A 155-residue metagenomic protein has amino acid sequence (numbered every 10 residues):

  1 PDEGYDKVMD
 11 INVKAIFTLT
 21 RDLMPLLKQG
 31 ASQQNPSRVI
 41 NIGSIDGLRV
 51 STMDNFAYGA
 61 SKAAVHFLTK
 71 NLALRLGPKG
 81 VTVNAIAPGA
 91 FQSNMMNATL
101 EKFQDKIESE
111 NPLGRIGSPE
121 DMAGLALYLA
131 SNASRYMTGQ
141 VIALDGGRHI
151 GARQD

Functional and structural regions predicted by a protein language model:
P1-D6, I107: Substrate-binding pocket helix/loop in short-chain dehydrogenase/reductase
T20, S61, T69: Active-site helix of classical SDR
P25, L74-R75, R135: Alpha-helical segment proximal to the catalytic Tyr-Lys
S44: Residue(s) in the substrate-gating loop at a strand-loop-helix junction that position the organic substrate next
V50-G59, N71, D155: Active-site loop-to-helix junction immediately N-terminal to the catalytic Tyr of the SDR YXXXK motif in Rossmann-fold
G77, T82, M137-G139: Short, small/polar-rich loop/turn modules that mediate ligand/substrate recognition or access, typified
L127, T138-D155: Short C-terminal tail/terminal secondary-structure segment of NAD(P)H-dependent dehydrogenase/reductase domains
